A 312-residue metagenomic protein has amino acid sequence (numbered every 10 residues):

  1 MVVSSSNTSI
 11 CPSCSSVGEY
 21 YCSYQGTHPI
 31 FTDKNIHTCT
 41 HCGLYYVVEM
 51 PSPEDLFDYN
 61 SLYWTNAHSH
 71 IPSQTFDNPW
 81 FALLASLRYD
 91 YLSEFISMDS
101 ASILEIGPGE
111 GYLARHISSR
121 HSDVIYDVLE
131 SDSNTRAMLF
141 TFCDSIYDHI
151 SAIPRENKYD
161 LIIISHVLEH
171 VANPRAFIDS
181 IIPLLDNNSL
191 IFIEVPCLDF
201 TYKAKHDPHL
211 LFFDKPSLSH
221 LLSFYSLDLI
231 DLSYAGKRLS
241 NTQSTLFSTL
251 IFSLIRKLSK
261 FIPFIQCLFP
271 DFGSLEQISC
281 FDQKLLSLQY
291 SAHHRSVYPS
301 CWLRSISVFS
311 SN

Functional and structural regions predicted by a protein language model:
M1-S165, R175-D179, K215, Y234-A235 (+4 more regions): Conserved N-terminal segment of class I S-adenosyl-L-methionine
D99, F142, N187-N188, Y225: Structured helix-beta-strand junction loops
I117, P183-D186: Short, conserved loop/helix-junction motifs that constitute active-site signature segments in enzyme catalytic cores
D123-V124, N187-S189: A short helix->loop->beta-strand "cap" motif at the edges of active sites that frequently abuts
H166-H170: A short His-aromatic
A172-P183, L190-S310: S-adenosyl-L-methionine-dependent methyltransferase catalytic module, highlighting the catalytic core
